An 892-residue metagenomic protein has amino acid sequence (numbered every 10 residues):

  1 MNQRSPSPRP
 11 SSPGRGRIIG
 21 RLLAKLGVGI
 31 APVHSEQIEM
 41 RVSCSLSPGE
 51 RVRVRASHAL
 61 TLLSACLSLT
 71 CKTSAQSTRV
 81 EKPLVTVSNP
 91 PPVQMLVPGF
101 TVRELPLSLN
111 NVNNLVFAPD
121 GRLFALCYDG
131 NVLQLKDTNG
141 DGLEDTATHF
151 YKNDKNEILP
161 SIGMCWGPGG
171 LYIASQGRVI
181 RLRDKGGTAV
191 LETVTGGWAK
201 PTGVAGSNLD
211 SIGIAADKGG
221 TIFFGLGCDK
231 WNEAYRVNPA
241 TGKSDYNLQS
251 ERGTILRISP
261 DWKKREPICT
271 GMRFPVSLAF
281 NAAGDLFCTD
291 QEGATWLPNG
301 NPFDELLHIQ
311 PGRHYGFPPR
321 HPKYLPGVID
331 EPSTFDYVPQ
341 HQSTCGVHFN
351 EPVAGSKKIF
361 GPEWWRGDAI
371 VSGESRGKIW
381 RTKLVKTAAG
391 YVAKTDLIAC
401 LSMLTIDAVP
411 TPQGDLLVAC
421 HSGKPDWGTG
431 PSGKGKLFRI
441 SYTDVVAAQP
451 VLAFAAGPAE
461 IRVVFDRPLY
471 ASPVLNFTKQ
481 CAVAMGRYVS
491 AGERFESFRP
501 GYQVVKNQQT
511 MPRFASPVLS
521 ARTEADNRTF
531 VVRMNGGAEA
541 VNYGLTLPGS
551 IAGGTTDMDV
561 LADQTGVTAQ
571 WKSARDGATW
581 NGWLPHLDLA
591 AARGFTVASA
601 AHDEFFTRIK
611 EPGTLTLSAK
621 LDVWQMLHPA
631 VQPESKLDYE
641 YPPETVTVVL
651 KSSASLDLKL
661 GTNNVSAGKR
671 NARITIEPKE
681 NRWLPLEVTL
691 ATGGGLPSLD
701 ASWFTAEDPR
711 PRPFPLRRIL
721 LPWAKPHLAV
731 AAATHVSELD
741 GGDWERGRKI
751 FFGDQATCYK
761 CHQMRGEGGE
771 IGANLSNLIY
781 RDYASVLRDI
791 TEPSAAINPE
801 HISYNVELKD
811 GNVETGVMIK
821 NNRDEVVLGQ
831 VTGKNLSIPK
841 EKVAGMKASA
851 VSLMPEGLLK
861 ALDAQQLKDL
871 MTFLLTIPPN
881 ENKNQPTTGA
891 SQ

Functional and structural regions predicted by a protein language model:
G14-G16, V28, E50-R51: Glycine-biased, low-complexity coil/linker segments
L60-S68: Bacterial N-terminal signal peptides
Q76-A448, L452-G457, A471, M764-R765 (+5 more regions): Beta-propeller domains with acidic blade repeats across secreted/periplasmic ectodomains and cytosolic WD/CNH propellers
L123, N812-E814, M818-D824, G833-P839 (+1 more regions): C-terminal capping alpha-helices of c-type cytochrome domains
K436, K749-M764, N774-N777, Y783-A795 (+5 more regions): C-type cytochrome heme c attachment motif
V445-A562: Acidic, low-complexity Ser/Thr/Gly/Pro-rich repeat segments typical of extracellular/periplasmic and surface-exposed
T555-A733: Acidic/polar, compositionally biased interaction segments
A724-F752, G769, S785, K809-G811 (+2 more regions): Electrostatic cytochrome c docking/interface patches
